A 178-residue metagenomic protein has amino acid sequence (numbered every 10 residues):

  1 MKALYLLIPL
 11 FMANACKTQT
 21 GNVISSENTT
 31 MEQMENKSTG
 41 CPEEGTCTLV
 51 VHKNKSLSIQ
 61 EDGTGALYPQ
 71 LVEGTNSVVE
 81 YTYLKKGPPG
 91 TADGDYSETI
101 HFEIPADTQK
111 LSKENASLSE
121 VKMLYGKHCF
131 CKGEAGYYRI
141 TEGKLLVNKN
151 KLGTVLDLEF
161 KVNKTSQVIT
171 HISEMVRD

Functional and structural regions predicted by a protein language model:
M1-L7: Sec-dependent signal peptide recognition, specifically the positively charged N-region followed immediately by
N14-A15: C-terminal motif of bacterial Sec signal peptides marking the signal peptidase cleavage site
T18-G21: Boundary at the C-terminal end of the N-terminal hydrophobic targeting segment
V23-E61: N-terminal low-complexity, Pro/Thr/Ser-rich intrinsically disordered segments that act as propeptides or flexible
T29-T30, M34, Y96-N115, Q167-D178: A signal for specific C-terminal beta-sheet/loop modules enriched in small/flexible residues with GP/PG/PP motifs
E43-T48, K55-L57, T64-L146: Surface-exposed helix/loop patches within compact recognition domains
G143-D178: C-terminal or internal capping secondary-structure element at the end of a domain, subdomain, or sheet
